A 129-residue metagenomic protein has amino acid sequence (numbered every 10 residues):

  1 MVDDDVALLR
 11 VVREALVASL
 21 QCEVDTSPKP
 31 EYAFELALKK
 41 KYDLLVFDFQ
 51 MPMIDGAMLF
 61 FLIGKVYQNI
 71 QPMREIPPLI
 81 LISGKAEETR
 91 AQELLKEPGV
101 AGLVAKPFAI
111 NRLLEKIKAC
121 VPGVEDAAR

Functional and structural regions predicted by a protein language model:
V6-D25: Two-component/phosphorelay signaling modules centered on CheY-like receiver
T26-E35, G56: Helix N-cap/capping motif at the beta->alpha junctions
E35, A57-R74: Short amphipathic alpha-helix used as the core "switch/output" element in two-component signaling
D48: Active-site residues of response regulator receiver
M51: Receiver (REC) domain active-site loop signature in two-component systems and cognate sites in sensor histidine kinases
M58, R74-E75, A86-L103, N111 (+1 more regions): Alpha4 helix (beta4-alpha4-beta5 surface) of REC/receiver domains from two-component response regulators
I82-S83: Hydrophobic/aromatic residues positioned on beta-strands within the core alpha/beta folds
K106: A Lys-centered signature of the CheY-like receiver
